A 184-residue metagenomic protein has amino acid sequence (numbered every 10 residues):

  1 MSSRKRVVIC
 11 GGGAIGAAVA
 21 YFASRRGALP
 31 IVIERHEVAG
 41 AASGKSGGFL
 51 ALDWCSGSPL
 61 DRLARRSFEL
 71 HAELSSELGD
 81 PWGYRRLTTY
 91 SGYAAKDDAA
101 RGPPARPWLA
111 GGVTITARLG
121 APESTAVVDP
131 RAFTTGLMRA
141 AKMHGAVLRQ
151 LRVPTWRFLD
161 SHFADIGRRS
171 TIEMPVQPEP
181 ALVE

Functional and structural regions predicted by a protein language model:
S3-R4, A42: Accessory recognition modules or surfaces
K5-I31: N-terminal Rossmann-like FAD-binding beta1-loop-alpha1 element of flavoenzymes
I9, R66, V128, A132: Conserved active-site and cofactor/substrate-binding residues in soluble primary-metabolism enzymes
I15, V38, P154: Conserved Rossmann-like nucleotide-cofactor binding loop
F22, R35-T89, D97-A105: Conserved FAD-binding subdomain of flavin-dependent enzymes
V32-E34, Q150: Hydrophobic residues in well-ordered beta-strands that form the structural core
E73-S170: Flavin (FAD/FMN) cofactor-binding and adjacent substrate-gating region of FAD-dependent oxidoreductase domains
A164, R168-E184: Central helical "cap/lid" subdomain
